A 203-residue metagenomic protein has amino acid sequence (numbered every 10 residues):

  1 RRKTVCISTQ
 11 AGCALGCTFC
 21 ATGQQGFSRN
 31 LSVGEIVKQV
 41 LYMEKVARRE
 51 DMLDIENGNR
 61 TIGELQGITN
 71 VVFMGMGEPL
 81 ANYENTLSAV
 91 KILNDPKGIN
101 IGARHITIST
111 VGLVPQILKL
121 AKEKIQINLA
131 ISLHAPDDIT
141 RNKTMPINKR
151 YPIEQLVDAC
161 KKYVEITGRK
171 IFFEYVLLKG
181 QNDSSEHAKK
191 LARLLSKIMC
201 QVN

Functional and structural regions predicted by a protein language model:
R2-R49, E56: Canonical Radical SAM [4Fe-4S] cluster-binding loop centered on the CxxxCxxC motif and its immediate flanking residues
V40, N59-I62, V111-V114: Low-complexity, intrinsically disordered regions enriched in charged/polar residues
K45-R48, G67-N203: Conserved AdoMet/S-adenosylmethionine-binding subsite of the radical SAM
E50-Q66: Intrinsically disordered, low-complexity terminal tails and inter-domain linkers enriched for S/T/G/P/D/E
